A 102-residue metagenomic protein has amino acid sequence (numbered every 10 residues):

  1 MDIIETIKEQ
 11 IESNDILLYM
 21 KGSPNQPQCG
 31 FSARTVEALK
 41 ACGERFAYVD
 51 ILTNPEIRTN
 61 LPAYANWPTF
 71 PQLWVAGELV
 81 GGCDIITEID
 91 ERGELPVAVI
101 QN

Functional and structural regions predicted by a protein language model:
M1-E9: Short N-terminal or domain-adjacent regulatory/targeting segments
K8-R45: Local sequence-structure signature of Cys/Sec-based thiol-disulfide redox active-site neighborhoods
Y19, Q72-A76: Acidic beta-strand-to-loop metal/phosphate-binding motif
A38, Y48, N60, Q72 (+1 more regions): Residue-level recognition of specific faces of alpha-helices
E44-R58, P68: Thiol-based oxidoreductase modules, predominantly thioredoxin-like and allied folds used for disulfide exchange
A63-T69: Thiol/disulfide oxidoreductase modules built on the thioredoxin-like
V75-N102: Non-catalytic, surface beta->alpha helical segment in thiol-disulfide oxidoreductase systems
